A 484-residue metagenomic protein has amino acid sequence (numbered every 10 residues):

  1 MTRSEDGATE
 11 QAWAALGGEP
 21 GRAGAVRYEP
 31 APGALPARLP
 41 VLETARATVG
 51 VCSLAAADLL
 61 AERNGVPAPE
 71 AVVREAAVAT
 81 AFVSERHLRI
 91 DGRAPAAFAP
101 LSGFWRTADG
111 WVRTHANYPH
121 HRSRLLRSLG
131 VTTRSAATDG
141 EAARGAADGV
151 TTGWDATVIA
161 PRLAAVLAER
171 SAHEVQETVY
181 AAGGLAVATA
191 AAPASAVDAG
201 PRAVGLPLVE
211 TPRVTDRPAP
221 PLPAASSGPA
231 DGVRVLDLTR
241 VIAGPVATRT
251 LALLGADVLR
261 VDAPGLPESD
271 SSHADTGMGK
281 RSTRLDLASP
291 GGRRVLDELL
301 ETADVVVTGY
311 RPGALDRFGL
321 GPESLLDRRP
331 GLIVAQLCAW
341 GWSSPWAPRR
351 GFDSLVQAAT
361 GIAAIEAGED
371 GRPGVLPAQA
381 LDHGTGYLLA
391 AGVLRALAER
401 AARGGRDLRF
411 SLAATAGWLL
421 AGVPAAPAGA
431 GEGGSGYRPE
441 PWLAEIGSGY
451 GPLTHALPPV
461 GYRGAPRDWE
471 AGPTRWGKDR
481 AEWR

Functional and structural regions predicted by a protein language model:
M1-G265, R293, D297, T302 (+4 more regions): Acyl-CoA thioester-binding alpha/beta core of soluble enzymes
L236, A252-L253, E268, R311 (+1 more regions): Rossmann-like S-adenosyl-L-methionine
G255, G279-K280, A303, F352: Short, well-ordered alpha-helix to beta-strand connector turns
A256, R260-L287, G291, V295: Glycine-rich phosphate-binding loop and adjoining beta1-alpha1-beta2 segment of Rossmann-like nucleotide-binding folds
R281-D327: A structured beta-alpha segment of the ubiquitous adenosine-cofactor-binding alpha/beta core
P345-R349: Conserved NAD(P)+-binding/catalytic subdomain of aldehyde/semialdehyde dehydrogenases
G351-A359, A363: Short amphipathic alpha-helical "interface-anchor" segments enriched in bulky aromatics
